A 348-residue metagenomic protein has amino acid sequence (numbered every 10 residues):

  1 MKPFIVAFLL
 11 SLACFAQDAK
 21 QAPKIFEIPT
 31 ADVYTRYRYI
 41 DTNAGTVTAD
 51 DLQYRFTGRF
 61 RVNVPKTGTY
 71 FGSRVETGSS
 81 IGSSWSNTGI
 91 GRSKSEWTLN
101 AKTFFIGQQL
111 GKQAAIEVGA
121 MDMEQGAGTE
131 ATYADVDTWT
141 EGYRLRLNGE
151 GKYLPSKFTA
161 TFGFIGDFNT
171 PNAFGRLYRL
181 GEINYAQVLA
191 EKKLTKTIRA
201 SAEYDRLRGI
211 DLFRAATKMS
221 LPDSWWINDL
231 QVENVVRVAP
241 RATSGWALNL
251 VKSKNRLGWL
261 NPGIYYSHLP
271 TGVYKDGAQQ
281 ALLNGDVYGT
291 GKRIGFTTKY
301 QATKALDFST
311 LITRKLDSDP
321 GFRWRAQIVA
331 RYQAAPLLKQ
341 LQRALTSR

Functional and structural regions predicted by a protein language model:
P3-A13: Sec-dependent N-terminal signal peptides
A16-I116, L145-K152, T298, F308-K315 (+1 more regions): Beta-barrel outer-membrane channel/assembly domains of diderm bacteria
A19-D32, Y39, T46-Q53, G68-Y70 (+2 more regions): Signature for the C-terminal beta-barrel architecture of outer-membrane proteins
T48-Y54, T88-K94, Y133-T138, G175-G181 (+2 more regions): Flexible, surface-exposed loop regions and adjacent strand-edge segments of Gram-negative outer-membrane beta-barrel
W85-N87, E130, T170-F174, D276-A278 (+2 more regions): Outer-membrane beta-barrel and related beta-rich outer-membrane complex signature in Gram-negative bacteria
I90-R92, A200-E203, I227-N234, V251 (+1 more regions): Outer membrane beta-barrel transmembrane domains
A120: Residues on the solvent-exposed faces and adjacent turns of beta-rich solenoids used to engage binding targets
M123: A glycine-rich, basic-preceded beta-loop-alpha segment at the flavin cofactor/substrate interface of flavin-utilizing
